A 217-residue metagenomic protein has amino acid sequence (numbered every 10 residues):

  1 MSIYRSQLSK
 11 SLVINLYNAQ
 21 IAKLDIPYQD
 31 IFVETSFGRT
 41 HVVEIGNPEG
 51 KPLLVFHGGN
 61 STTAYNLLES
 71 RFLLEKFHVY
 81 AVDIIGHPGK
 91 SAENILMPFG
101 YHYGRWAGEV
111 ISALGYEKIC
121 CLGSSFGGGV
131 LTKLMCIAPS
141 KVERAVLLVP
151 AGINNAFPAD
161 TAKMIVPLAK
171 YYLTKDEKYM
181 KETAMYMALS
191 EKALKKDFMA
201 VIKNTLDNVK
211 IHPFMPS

Functional and structural regions predicted by a protein language model:
M1-L53, F77, E117: Alpha/beta-hydrolase fold catalytic core
G38-G89: Conserved HGGG/HGGXW glycine-rich cap/lid loop of the alpha/beta-hydrolase fold
Y65-L67, K90-L96, F157-P158: Conserved catalytic-core motifs of eukaryotic protein kinase domains, centered on the activation segment
L67, G108, T132-C136: Short, hydrophobic alpha-helix immediately C-terminal to the catalytic nucleophile
Y80-L122: Active-site loop/oxyanion-hole signature of alpha/beta-hydrolase fold enzymes
G123, G127-L131: Gly/Ala-rich beta-loop-alpha elbow adjacent to hydrolase catalytic centers
T132-C136, V142-L173: Flexible "cap/lid" loop of the alpha/beta hydrolase fold
A156-T161, L173-S217: Conserved alpha/beta-hydrolase catalytic His-Asp/Glu region
